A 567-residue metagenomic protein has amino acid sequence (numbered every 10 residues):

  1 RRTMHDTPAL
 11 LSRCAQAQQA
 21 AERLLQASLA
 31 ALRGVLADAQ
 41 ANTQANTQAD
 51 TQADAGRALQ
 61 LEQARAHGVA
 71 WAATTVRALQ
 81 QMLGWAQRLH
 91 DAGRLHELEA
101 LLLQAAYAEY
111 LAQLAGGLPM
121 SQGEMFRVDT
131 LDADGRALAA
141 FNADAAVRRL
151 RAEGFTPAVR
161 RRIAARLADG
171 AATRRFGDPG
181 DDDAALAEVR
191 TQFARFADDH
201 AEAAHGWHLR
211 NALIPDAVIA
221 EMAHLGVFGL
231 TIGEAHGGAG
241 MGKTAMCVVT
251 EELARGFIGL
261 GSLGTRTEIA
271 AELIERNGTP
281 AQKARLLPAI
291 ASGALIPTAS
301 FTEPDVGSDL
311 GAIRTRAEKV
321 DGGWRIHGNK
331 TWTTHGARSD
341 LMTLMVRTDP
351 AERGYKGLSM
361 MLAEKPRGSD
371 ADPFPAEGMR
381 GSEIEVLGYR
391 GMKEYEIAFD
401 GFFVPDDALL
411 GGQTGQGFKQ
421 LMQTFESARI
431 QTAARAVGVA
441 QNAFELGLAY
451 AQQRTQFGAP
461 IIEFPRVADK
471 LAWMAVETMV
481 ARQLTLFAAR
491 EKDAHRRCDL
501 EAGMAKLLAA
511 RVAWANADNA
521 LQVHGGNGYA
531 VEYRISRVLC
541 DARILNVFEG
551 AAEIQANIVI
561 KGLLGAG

Functional and structural regions predicted by a protein language model:
R1-T3: Short, Lys/Arg-enriched N-terminal segments with co-localized hydrophobic residues within the first ~10-30 amino acids
H5-G256, L260, T265, N277-G278 (+5 more regions): Alpha-helical interface subdomain recognition
A291, P304-R316, D372-G378: Active-site-adjacent elements of ketosynthase-type condensing enzymes
G293-F301: A short, Trp-centered hydrophobic/proline-enriched beta-strand micro-motif
D305-S308, W332-H335, P350-E352, E385-K393: Short Gly/Pro-enriched turn/cap motifs at secondary-structure boundaries
H327-M379: A short core secondary-structure module
S369-G401: Flexible, small-/acidic-enriched active-site or ligand-binding loops
D400-K419: Long, acidic (Asp/Glu-rich), low-complexity accessory segments flanking structured domains
